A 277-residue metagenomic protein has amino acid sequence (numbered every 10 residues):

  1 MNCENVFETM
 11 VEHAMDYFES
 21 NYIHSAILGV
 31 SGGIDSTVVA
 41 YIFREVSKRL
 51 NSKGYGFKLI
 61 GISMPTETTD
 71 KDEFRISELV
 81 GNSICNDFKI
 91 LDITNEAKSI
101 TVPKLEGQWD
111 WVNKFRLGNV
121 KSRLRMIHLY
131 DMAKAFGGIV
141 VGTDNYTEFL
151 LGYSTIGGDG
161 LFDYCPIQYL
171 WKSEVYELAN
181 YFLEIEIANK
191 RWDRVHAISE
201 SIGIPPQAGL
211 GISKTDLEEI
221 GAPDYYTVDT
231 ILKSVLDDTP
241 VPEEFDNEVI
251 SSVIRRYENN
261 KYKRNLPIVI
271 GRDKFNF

Functional and structural regions predicted by a protein language model:
M1-L28, V38, I42-E45, R49-V120 (+3 more regions): ATP/NTP-dependent adenylation/nucleotidyl-transfer catalytic domains that generate, transfer, or process NMP-activated
G33: Conserved G/P- and acidic residue-centered "switch" motifs that form tight phosphate/ATP-binding loops in soluble
